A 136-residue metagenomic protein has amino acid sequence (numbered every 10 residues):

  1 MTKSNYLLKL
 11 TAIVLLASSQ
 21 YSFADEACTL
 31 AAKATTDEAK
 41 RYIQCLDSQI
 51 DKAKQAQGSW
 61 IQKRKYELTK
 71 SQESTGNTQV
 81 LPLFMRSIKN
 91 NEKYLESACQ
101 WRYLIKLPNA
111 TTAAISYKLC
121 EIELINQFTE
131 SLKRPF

Functional and structural regions predicted by a protein language model:
M1-T11: Bacterial N-terminal signal peptides that target proteins for export
Y6, Y21-F23: Aromatic (phenylalanine/tyrosine) cluster motif
A12, A17-Q20: N-terminal signal peptide c-region/cleavage motif recognized by signal peptidases
F23-F136: N-terminal alpha-helical modules
